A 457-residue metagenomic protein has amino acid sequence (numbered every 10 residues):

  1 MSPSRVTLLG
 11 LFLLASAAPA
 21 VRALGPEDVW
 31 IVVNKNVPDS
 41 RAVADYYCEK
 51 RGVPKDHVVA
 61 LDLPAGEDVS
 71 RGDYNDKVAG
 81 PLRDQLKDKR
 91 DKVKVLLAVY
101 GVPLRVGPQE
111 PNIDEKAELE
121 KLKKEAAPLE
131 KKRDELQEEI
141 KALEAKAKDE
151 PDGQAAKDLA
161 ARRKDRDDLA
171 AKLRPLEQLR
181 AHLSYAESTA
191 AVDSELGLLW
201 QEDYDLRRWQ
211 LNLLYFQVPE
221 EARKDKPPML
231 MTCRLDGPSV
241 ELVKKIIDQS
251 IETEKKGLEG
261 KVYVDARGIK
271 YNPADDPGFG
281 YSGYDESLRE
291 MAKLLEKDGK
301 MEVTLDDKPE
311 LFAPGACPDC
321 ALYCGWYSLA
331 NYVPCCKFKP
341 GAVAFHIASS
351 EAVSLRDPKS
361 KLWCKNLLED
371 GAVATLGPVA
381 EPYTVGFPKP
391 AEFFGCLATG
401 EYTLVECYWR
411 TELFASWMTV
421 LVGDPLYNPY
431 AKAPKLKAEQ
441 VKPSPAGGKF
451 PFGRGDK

Functional and structural regions predicted by a protein language model:
M1-S2: N-terminal hydrophobic targeting signals that begin at the initiator methionine
R5-A17: Bacterial N-terminal signal peptides
A17-A23: Boundary at the C-terminal end of the N-terminal hydrophobic targeting segment
L24-D456: Cysteine-dependent hydrolase recognition
